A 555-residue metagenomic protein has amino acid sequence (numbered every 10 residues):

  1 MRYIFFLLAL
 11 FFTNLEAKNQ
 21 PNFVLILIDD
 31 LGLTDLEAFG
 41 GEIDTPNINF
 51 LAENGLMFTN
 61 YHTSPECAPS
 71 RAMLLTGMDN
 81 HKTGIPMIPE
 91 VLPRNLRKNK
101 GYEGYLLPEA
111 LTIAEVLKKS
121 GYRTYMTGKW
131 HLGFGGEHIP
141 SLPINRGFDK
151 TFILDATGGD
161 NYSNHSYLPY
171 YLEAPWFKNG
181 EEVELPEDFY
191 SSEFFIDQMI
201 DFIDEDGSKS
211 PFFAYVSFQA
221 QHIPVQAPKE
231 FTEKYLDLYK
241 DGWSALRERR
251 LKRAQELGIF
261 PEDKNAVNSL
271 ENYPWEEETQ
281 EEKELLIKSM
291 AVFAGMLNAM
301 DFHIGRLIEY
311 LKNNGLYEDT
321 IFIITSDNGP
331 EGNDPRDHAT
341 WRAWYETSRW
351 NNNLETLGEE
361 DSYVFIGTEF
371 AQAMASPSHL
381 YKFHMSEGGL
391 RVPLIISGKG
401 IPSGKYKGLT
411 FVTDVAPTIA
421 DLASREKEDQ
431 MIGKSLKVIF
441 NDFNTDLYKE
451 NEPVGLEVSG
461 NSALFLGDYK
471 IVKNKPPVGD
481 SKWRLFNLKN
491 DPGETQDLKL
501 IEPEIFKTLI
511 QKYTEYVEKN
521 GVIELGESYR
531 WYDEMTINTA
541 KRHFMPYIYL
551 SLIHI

Functional and structural regions predicted by a protein language model:
Y3-T13: Sec-dependent N-terminal signal peptides
A17-P21, I28, L33, M57 (+6 more regions): Long, internal low-complexity/basic segments
K18-L56, K119, W130, P335-H338 (+1 more regions): Active-site-proximal N-terminal segment of extracellular/periplasmic enzymes that hydrolyze or transfer
Q20-G32, F50-L51, M57, L74-T76 (+9 more regions): Beta-strand elements within well-structured catalytic alpha/beta cores of enzymes that handle phosphate/sulfate esters
Q20-N22, L74, G121, F134-N161 (+6 more regions): Active-site regions of oxyanion-processing enzymes, predominantly non-cytosolic
L33-Y125, F134, R146, D160 (+1 more regions): Active-site segment of extracytoplasmic enzymes that catalyze sulfate/phosphate-ester chemistry
G136-G147, Q226, E309-S397, M545: Histidine-centered active-site microenvironments of extracellular/periplasmic hydrolases and transferases
P143-K150, L154-D160, E359-E387, G400-L488 (+2 more regions): C-terminal cap/loop subdomain of S1 sulfatases and analogous C-terminal strand-loop tails that border
